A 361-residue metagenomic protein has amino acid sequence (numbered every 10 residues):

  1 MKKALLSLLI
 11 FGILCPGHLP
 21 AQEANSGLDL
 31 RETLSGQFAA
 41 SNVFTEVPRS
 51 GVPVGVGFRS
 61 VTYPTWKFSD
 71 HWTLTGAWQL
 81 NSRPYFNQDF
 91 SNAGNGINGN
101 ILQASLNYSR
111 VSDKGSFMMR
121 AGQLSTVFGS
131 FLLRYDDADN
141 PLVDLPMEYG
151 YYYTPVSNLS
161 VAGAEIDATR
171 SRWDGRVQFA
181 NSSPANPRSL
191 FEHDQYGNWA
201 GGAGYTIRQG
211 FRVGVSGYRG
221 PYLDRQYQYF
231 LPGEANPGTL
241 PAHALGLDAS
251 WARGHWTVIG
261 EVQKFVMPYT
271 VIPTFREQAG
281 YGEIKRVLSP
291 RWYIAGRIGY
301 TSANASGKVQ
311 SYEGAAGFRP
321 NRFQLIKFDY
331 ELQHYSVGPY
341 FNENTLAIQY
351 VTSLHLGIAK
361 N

Functional and structural regions predicted by a protein language model:
S7-P16: Bacterial N-terminal signal peptides
A24-T33, A40, G51-P184, Q195-G197 (+3 more regions): Outer membrane beta-barrel
L28, R170-G175, D194, Y205-A303: Detector for outer-membrane/organellar transmembrane beta-barrel domains, recognizing the amphipathic beta-strand
G36-E46, W78-P84, Q123-V127, R170-R172 (+8 more regions): Transmembrane beta-strands of outer-membrane beta-barrel pores
R49-V56, N92-N98, T154-V156, L190-Y196 (+4 more regions): Replace "Gram-negative outer membrane beta-barrel proteins" with "bacterial and organellar outer membrane beta-barrel
V56-T62, G99-A104, S160-A164, G197-G201 (+4 more regions): Hydrophobic, lipid-facing positions within transmembrane beta-strands of outer-membrane proteins
K285-E331: C-terminal hydrophobic structural anchor segments that stabilize assembly/packing rather than catalytic chemistry
F318, N342-N361: Outer-membrane beta-barrel "beta-signal"
